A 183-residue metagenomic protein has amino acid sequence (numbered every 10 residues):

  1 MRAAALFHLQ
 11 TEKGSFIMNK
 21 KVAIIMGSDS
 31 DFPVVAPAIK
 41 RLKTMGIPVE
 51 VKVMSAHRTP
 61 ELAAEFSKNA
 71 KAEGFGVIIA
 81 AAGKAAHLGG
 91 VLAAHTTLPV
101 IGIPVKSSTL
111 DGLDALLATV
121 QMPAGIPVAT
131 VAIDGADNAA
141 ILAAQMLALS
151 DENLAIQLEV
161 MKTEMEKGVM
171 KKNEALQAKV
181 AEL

Functional and structural regions predicted by a protein language model:
R2-I17: Short, Lys/Arg-enriched N-terminal segments with co-localized hydrophobic residues within the first ~10-30 amino acids
K20, M26-P33, P37, L113-L183: C-terminal binding/interaction regions
K20-R58: Glycine-rich phosphate/diphosphate-binding loop of Rossmann-like nucleotide-binding domains
D31-A36, T59-A63, A82-V91, L110-L113 (+1 more regions): Short glycine/serine/threonine-rich phosphate/pyrophosphate-binding segments that cradle anionic phosphate groups
V51-K71: N-terminal beta-loop-helix "entrance" segment that forms/cooperates in small-molecule cofactor or anionic ligand
S55-A56, A81-A85, P104, V131-G135: Active-site nucleophile and cofactor-binding loops and adjacent substrate-binding regions of central metabolic enzymes
F66-P104: Glycine-rich phosphate-binding loop
L88, A93-A132: Long, charge-patterned amphipathic alpha-helical coiled-coil/hairpin "stalk" segments used as oligomerization
